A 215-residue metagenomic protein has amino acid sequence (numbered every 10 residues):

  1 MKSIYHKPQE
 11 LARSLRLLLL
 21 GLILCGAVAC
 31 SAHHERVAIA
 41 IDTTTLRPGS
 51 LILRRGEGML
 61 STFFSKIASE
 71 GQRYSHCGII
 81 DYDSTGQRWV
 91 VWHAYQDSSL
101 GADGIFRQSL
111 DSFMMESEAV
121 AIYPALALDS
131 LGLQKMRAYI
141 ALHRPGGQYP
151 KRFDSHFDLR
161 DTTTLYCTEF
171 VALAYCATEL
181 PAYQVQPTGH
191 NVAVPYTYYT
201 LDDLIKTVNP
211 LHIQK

Functional and structural regions predicted by a protein language model:
I4-L18: Bacterial N-terminal signal peptides that target proteins for export
R16-A27: Bacterial N-terminal signal peptides
G26-V37: Bacterial Sec-dependent signal peptides at the C-terminal "C-region" and cleavage site
S31, D158-K215: Activation targets extended, charge/polar-rich intrinsically disordered C-terminal tails
R54-P124, F153-T162: Glycine-rich catalytic cores of cysteine/serine-nucleophile enzymes that process amide/ester linkages in cell-envelope
Q72, A127-Q134, D161-Y166: Soluble non-cytosolic domains of exported or imported proteins
L110-A119, L126-K151: A structural motif
